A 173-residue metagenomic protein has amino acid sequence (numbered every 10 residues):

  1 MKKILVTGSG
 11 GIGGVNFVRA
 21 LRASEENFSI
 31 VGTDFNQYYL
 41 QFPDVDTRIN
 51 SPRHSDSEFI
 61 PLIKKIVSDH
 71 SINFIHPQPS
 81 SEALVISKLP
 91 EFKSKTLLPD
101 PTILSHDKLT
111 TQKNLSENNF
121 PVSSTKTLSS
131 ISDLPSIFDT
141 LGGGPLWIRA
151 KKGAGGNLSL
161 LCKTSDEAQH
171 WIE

Functional and structural regions predicted by a protein language model:
M1-I4: Extreme N-terminal starter segment of soluble prokaryotic enzymes
G10: N-terminal Rossmann NAD(P)H-binding glycine-rich loop of SDR-like oxidoreductase domains
G14-E25, V67, S87-P90: Surface-exposed amphipathic alpha-helices with a cationic face
S29-V31: Conserved beta-strand positions in the Rossmann-like core of class I SAM-dependent methyltransferases
D34-N36: Residues in the short beta-alpha loop(s) of Rossmann-like NAD(P)-binding domains
F42-T127, S136: Conserved N-proximal alpha/beta basic substrate-recognition cap immediately N-terminal to, or forming the N-lobe
T102-E173: Active-site nucleotide/adenylate-binding loops and adjacent lid/helix of ATP-dependent enzymes
